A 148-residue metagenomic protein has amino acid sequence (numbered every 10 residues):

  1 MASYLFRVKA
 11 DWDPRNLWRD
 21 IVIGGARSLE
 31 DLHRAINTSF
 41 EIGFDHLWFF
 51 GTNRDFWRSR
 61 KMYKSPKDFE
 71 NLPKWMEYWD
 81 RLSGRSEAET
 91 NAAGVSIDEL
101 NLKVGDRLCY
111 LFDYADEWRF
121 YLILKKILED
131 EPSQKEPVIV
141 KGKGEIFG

Functional and structural regions predicted by a protein language model:
M1-G148: Short linear regulatory motifs enriched in tryptophan with gly/pro/ser
